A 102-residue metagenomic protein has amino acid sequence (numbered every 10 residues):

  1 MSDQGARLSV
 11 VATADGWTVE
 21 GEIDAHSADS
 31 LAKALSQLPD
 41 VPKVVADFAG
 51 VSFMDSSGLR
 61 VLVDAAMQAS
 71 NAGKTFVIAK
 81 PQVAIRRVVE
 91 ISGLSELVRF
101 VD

Functional and structural regions predicted by a protein language model:
D3-Q4, G50: Positively charged, low-complexity terminal tracts and the immediately adjacent first secondary-structure elements
Q4-A32: STAS-typified acidic loop motif
Q4-A6, R99-D102: Short, charged, intrinsically disordered terminal tails
A25-V98: Amphipathic alpha-helical interaction surfaces in cytosolic regulatory modules
